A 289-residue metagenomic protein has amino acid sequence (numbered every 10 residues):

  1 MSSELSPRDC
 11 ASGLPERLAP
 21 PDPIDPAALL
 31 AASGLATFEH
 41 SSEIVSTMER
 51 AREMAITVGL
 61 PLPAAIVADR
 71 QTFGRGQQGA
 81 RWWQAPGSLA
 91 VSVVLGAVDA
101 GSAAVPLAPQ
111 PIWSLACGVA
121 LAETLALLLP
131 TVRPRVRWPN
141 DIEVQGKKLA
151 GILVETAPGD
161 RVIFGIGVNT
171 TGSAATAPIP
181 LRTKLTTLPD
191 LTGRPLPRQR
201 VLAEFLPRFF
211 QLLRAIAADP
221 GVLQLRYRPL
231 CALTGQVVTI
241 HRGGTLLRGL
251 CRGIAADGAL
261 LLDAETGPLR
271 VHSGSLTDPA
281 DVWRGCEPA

Functional and structural regions predicted by a protein language model:
M1-L127, G285-A289: N-terminal lobe of the biotin/lipoate ligase/transferase fold
S2-P21, D99-P134, V144-A289: Long, positively charged amphipathic alpha-helical accessory segments at protein N-termini or as interdomain linkers
